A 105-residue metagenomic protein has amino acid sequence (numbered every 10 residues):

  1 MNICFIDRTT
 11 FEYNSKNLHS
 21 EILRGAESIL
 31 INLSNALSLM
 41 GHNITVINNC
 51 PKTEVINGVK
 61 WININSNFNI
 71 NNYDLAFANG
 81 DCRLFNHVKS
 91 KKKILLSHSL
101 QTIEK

Functional and structural regions predicted by a protein language model:
M1-N48: N-terminal subdomain of nucleotide-sugar transferases
N48-K105: Extended catalytic core of nucleotide-activated donor transferases of GT-like folds
